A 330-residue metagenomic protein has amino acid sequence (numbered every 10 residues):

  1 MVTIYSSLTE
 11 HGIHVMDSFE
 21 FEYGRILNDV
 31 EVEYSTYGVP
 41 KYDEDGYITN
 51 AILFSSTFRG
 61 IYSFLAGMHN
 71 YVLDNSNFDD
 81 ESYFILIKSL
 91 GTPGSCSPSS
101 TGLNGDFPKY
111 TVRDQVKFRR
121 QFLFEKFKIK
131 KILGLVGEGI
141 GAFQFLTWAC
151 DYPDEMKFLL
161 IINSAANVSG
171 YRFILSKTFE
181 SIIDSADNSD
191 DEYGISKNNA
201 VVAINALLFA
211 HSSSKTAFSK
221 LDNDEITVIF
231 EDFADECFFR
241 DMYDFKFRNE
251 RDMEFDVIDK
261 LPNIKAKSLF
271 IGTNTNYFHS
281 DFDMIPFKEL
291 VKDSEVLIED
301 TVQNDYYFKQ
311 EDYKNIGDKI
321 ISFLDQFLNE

Functional and structural regions predicted by a protein language model:
M1-L53, E330: Catalytic-loop region of hydrolases
S35-S100: N-terminal cap/lid subdomain of alpha/beta-hydrolase-fold enzymes
R113-L133: Conserved acidic catalytic loop of the alpha/beta-hydrolase fold
I132-G170: Conserved hydrolase catalytic core segment
E155-F233: Alpha/beta-hydrolase-fold enzymes
I264, F270-G272: Short beta-strand/loop motif that positions the catalytic acidic residue of the alpha/beta-hydrolase fold
Y277-D283: Conserved alpha/beta-hydrolase "acid-adjacent" motif
S294-E330: Catalytic active-site module of serine/aspartate enzymes centered on a nucleophile-bearing elbow/loop
